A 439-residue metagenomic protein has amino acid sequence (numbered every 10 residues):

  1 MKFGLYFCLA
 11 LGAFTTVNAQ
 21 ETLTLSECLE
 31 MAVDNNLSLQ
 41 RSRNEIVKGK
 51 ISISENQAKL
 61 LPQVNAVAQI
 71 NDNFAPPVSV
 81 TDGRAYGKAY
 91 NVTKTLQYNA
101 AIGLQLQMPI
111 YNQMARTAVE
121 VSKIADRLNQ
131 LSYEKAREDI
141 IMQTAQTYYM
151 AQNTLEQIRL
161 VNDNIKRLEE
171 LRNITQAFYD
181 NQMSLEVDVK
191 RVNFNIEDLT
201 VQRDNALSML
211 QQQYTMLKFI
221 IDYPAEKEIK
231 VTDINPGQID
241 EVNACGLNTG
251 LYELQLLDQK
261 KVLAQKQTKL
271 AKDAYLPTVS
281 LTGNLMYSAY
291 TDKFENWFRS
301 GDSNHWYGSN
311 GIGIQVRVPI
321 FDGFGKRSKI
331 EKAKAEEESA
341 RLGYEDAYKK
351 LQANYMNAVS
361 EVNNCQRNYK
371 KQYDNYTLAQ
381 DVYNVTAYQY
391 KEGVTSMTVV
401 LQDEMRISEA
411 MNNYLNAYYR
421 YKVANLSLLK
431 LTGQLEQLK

Functional and structural regions predicted by a protein language model:
M1-L29, V33-N36, E436-K439: Bacterial Sec-dependent N-terminal signal peptides
N18, A225, N413-K439: Acidic, low-complexity, intrinsically disordered peripheral segments
A19-N65, Q69, A75, A225 (+2 more regions): Bacterial Sec-pathway N-terminal export signals of envelope proteins
Q40-N44, Q57-A58, I110-R137, V187 (+3 more regions): Sec/SRP-type N-terminal targeting helices
I51, D139-G250, E361: Periplasmic alpha-helical coiled-coil/stalk elements that build and connect Gram-negative outer-membrane
S54, Q105, Q267-L270, Q315: Outer-membrane beta-barrel architecture
V67-L104, G237, T282-V318: Small/polar, glycine/serine/threonine/aspartate-rich low-complexity segments that form flexible
M150-N205, N364-Y419, S427-L431: Charged, solvent-exposed structural "stalk/scaffold" segments of large extracytoplasmic/peripheral assemblies
